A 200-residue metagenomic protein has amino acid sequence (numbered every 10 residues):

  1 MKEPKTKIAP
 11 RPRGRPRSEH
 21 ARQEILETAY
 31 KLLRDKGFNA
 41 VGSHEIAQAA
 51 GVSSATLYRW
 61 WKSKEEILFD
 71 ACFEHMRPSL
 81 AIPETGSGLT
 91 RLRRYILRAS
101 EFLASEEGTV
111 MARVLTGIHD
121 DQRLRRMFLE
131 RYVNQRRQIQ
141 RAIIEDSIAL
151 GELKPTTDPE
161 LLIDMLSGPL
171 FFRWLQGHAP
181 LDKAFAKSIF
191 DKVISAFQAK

Functional and structural regions predicted by a protein language model:
M1-A9, R94, R98-E101, N134-A149 (+2 more regions): C-terminal peripheral helix-coil segments that are non-catalytic and often amphipathic
M1-K36, A40-A49, A55: Basic, helix-initiating cap at the start of DNA-binding domains
E24-I25, A40, S63-L68, P78-S79 (+1 more regions): Short amphipathic alpha-helical segment with a characteristic S/N-K-E followed by hydrophobic residues
R34, A55-K62, D70: Base-recognition residues in the alpha-helical recognition helix of bacterial helix-turn-helix
S63, G117-Q122: Short loop-to-helix capping motifs
L80-T109, L162: Hydrophobic alpha-helical connector segments
E101-S105, T109, R113, R123-A149 (+1 more regions): Amphipathic alpha-helical packing segments from all-alpha helical-bundle domains
